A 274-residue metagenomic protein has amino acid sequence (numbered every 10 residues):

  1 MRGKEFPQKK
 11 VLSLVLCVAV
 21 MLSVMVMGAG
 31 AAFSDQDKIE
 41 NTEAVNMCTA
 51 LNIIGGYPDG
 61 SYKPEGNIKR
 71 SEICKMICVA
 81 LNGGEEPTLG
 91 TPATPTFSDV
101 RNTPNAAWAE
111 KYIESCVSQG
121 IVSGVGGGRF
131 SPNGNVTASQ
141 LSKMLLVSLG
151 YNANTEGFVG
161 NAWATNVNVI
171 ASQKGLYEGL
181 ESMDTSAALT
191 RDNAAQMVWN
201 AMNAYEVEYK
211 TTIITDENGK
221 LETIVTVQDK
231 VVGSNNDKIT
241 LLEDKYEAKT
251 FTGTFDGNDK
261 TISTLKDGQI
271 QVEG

Functional and structural regions predicted by a protein language model:
R2-T42, G55-W108, Q119-V136, L146-A188 (+1 more regions): Feature responds to low-complexity, polar/acidic, surface-exposed segments characteristic of secreted/exported proteins
V45-I54: Mature N-terminal segment immediately following signal peptide/propeptide cleavage in secreted/periplasmic
C48, I113-C116: N-terminal cofactor/phosphate-binding cores enriched in small/glycine residues, especially glycine-rich loops such as
N193, V198-N200: Extracellular, beta-strand-rich glycan-interacting domains
